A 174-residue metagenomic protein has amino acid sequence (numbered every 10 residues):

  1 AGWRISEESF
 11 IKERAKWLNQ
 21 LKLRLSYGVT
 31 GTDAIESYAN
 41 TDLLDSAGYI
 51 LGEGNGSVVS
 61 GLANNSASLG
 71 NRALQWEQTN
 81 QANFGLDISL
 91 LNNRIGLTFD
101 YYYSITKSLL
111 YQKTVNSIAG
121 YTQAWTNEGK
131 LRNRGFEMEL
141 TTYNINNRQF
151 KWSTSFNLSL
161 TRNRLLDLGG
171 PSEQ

Functional and structural regions predicted by a protein language model:
A1-Q174: Extracellular/periplasmic, surface-exposed regions of secreted and cell-surface proteins
